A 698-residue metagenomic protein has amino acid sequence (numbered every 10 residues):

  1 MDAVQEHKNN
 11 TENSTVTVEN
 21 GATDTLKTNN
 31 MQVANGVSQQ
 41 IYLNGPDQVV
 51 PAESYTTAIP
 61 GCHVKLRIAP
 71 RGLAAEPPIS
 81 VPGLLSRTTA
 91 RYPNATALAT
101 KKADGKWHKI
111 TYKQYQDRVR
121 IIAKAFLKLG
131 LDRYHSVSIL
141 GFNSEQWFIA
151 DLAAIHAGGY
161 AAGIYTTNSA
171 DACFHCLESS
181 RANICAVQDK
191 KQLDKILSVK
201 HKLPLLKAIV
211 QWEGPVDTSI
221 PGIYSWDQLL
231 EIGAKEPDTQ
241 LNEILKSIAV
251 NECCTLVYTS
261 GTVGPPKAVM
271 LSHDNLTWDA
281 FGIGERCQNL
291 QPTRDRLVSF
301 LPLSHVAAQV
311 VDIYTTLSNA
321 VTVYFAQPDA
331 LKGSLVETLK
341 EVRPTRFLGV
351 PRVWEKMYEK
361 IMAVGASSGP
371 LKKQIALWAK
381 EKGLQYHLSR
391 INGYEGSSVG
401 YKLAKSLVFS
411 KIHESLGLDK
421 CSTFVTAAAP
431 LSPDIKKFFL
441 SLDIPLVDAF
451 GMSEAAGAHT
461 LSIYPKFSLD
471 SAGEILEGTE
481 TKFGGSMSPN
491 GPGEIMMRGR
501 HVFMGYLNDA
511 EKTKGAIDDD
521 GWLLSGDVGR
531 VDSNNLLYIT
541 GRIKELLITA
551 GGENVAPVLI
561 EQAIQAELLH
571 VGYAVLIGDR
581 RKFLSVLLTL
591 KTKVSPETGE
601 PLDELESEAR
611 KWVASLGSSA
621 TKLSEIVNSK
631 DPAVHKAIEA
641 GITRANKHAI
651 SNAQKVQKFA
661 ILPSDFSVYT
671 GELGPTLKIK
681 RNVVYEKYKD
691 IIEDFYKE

Functional and structural regions predicted by a protein language model:
D2-A52, L84, L152, H156-E231 (+1 more regions): Structural core segment of the AMP-binding/adenylate-forming
L73-P77, N94, L98-L152, N168-F174 (+2 more regions): Conserved AMP-binding/adenylate-forming core of the ANL superfamily
P93-T96, Q211, Y224, E231-Y258 (+2 more regions): Conserved pre-ATP/AMP-binding loop-to-beta segment of ANL
K109-K113, C254-A280: Conserved AMP-binding A3 loop
N168-S198, D279-V298, L331-T345, S415: Conserved ATP-dependent adenylate/AMP-binding module captured primarily in the ANL superfamily
T277-R296, L303-F409, K420, P445: Conserved AMP-binding/adenylation subdomain of ANL enzymes
K482, S488-T549: Conserved ATP-binding/catalytic segment of the ANL
Y573-I577, E639-E698: Conserved C-terminal "lid"/linker of ANL adenylate-forming enzymes
